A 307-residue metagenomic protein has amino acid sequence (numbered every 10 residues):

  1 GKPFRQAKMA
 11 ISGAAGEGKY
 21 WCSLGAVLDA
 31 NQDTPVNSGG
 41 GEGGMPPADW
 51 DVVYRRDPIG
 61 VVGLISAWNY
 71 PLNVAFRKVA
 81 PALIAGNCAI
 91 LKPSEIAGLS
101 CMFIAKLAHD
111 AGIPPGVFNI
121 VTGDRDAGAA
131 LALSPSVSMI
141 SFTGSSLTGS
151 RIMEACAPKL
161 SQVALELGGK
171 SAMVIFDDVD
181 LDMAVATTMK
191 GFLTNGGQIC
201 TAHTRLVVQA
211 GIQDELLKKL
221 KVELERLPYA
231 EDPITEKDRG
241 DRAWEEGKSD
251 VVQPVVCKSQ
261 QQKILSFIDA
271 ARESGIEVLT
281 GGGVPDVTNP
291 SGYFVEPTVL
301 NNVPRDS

Functional and structural regions predicted by a protein language model:
G1-A48, R226, K248, V256: N-terminal Rossmann-like NAD(P)+-binding subdomain of aldehyde/semialdehyde dehydrogenases
M9-S12, G16, N73, E95 (+5 more regions): A generic "alpha-helical surface" signal
M9-S12, K19, T122, A132-L133 (+4 more regions): Alpha-helix boundary recognition
I11, A15, V79, C101 (+2 more regions): Short amphipathic alpha-helical/adjacent loop interface patches that line ligand and macromolecule-binding sites
W21-L28, I65-W68, G191: Mid-sequence acidic-hydrophobic segments that form the walls of catalytic/ligand-binding cavities or oligomerization
A30-M183: Rossmann-like NAD(P) dinucleotide-binding subdomain of oxidoreductase/dehydrogenase enzymes
M139, L147-R305: ALDH superfamily catalytic-core signature
